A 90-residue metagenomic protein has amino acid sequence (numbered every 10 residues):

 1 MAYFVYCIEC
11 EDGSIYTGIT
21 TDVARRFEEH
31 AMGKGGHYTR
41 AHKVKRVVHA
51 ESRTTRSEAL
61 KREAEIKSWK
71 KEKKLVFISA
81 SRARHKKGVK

Functional and structural regions predicted by a protein language model:
M1-R40, V44-R53, S57-F77, S81-K90: GIY-YIG nuclease catalytic motif and its immediate N-terminal context
